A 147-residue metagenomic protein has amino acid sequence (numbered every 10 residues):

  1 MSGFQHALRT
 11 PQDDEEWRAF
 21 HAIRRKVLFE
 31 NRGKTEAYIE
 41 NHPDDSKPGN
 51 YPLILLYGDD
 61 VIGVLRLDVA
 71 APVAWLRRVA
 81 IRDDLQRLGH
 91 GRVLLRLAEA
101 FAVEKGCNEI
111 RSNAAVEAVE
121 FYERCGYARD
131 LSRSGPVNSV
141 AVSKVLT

Functional and structural regions predicted by a protein language model:
M1-K47, I54-D60: Short amphipathic alpha-helix that is part of the acyltransferase structural core
R24, Y122, Y127: Conserved active-site tyrosine of GNAT-family acetyltransferases
G33-A37, N50-P52, G63-D68, L85 (+1 more regions): A broad helix-preferring feature
I54, D60-D68, W75-A80: Conserved beta-strand in the GNAT
V69-V79, Q86, S132-S139: A conserved beta-turn-beta hairpin within the catalytic core of GNAT-like acetyltransferases that forms part
L85, G89-L97: Conserved acetyl-CoA pyrophosphate-binding loop and the N-cap/start of the following alpha-helix in GNAT-like
L95, A102-A115: Conserved GNAT acetyl-CoA-binding A-motif
N113-E117, C125, L131-T147: C-terminal "cap" of GNAT-fold acetyltransferases
